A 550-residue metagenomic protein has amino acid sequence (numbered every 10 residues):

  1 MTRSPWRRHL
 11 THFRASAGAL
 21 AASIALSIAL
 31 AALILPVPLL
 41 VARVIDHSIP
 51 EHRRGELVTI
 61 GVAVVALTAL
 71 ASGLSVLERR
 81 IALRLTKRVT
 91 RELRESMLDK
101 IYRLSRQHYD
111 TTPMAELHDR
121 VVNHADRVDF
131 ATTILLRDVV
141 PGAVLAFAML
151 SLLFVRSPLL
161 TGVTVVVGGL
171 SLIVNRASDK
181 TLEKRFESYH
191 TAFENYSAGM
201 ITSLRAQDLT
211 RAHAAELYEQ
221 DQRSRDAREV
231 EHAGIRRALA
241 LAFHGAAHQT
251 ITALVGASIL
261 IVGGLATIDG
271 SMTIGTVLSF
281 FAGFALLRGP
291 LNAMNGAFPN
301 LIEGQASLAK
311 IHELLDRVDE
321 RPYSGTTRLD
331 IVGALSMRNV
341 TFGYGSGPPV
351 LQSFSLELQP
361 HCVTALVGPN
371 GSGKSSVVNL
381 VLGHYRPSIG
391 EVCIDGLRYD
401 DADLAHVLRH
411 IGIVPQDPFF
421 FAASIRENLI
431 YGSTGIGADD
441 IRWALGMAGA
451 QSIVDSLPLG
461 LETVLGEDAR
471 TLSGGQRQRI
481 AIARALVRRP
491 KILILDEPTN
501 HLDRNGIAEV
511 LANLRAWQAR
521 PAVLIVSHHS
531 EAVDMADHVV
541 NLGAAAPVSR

Functional and structural regions predicted by a protein language model:
M1-I34, R53-I60, E78, A82 (+9 more regions): Membrane-integrated ABC transporters
L10, R14-G18, R106-Q107, N123-T132 (+9 more regions): An intracellular "coupling" helix at the cytosolic face of ABC transporter transmembrane type-1 domains
A15, A19-A29, R137-S188, I261-M272 (+1 more regions): Transmembrane helices of ABC transporter permease
A17-L74, I81, F154-L159, G270-I274: Transmembrane helix-loop-helix hairpins at lipid-water interfaces of multipass membrane proteins, especially the type-1
I60-S75, G168-L170, V174, L241-V255 (+1 more regions): Hydrophobic alpha-helical segments in the permease module
A215, L286-L314: Cytosolic ends of transmembrane helices, especially the final helix of ABC transmembrane type-1 domains
L382: Helix-to-loop junction immediately C-terminal to a conserved catalytic motif
R488, A519: Conserved signature/switch motifs of ABC ATPase nucleotide-binding domains
